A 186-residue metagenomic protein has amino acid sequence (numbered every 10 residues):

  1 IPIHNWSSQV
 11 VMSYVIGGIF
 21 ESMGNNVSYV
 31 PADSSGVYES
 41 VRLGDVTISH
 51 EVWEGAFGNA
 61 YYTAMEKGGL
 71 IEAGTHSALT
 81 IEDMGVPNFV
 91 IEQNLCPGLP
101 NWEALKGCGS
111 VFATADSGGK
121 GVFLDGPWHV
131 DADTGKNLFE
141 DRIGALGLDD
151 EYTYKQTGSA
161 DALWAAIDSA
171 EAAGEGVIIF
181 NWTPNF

Functional and structural regions predicted by a protein language model:
I1-S8, N25-V30, K120-L124: Short, well-ordered beta-strand elements
W6-Q9, S35-G36, E54-G58, F89-E92 (+3 more regions): Solvent-exposed loop/turn segments at secondary-structure junctions within structured extracellular/periplasmic domains
S7-N26, N137, D141-I143: Short, polar/charged alpha-helical segment
S13, A32-G68, A162, A166-A170 (+1 more regions): Pocket-flanking alpha-helical
I19-G24, D45, H50-F57, Y61 (+5 more regions): Sec/Tat-exported extracytoplasmic proteins
N25-A32, T114-S117, E151-T157, I179: Surface-exposed patches in mature extracellular/periplasmic domains of secreted proteins
V46-E51, L124-F186: Ligand-binding pocket segment of bilobal, Venus flytrap-like solute-binding proteins
G69-G126: A conserved helix-loop-strand patch within extracytoplasmic ligand-binding domains of the periplasmic binding
